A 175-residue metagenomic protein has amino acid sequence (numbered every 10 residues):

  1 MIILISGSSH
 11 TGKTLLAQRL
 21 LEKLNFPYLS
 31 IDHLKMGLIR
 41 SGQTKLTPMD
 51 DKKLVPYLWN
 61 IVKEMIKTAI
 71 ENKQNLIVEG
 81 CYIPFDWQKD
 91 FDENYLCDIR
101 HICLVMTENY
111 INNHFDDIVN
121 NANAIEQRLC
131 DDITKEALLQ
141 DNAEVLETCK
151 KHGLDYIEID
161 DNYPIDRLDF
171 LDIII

Functional and structural regions predicted by a protein language model:
M1-I3: Pre-Walker A (Motif I) flank of P-loop NTPase domains
I5-G7: Hydrophobic anchor at the beta1->P-loop junction of P-loop NTPases
T11: ATP-binding Walker
T14: Walker A/P-loop
Q18, E22-I61: Conserved substrate/cofactor phosphate-moiety recognition/catalytic segment in nucleotide-dependent phosphotransferases
K53-M106: Glycine-rich phosphate-binding loop used to anchor ATP phosphates in small-molecule kinases, encompassing both
I99-E144: A glycine- and Lys/Arg-enriched "phosphate-lid" helix/loop adjacent to the NTP-binding pocket of small-molecule kinases
A143-I175: NTP-dependent small-molecule kinase module
